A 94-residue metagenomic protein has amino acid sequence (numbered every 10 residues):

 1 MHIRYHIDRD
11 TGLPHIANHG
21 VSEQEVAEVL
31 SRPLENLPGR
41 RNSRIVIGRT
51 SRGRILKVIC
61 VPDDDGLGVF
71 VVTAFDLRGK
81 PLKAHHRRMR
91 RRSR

Functional and structural regions predicted by a protein language model:
M1-R94: Ribonuclease/tRNase effector modules and their secretory precursors
